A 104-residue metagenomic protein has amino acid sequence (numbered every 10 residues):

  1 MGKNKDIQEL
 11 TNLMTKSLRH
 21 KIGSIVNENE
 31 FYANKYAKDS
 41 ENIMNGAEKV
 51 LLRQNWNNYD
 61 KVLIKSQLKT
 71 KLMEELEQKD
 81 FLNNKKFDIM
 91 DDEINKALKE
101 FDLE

Functional and structural regions predicted by a protein language model:
M1-E104: Surface/interface-facing alpha-helical segments and adjacent flexible terminal/loop regions used for partner/assembly
